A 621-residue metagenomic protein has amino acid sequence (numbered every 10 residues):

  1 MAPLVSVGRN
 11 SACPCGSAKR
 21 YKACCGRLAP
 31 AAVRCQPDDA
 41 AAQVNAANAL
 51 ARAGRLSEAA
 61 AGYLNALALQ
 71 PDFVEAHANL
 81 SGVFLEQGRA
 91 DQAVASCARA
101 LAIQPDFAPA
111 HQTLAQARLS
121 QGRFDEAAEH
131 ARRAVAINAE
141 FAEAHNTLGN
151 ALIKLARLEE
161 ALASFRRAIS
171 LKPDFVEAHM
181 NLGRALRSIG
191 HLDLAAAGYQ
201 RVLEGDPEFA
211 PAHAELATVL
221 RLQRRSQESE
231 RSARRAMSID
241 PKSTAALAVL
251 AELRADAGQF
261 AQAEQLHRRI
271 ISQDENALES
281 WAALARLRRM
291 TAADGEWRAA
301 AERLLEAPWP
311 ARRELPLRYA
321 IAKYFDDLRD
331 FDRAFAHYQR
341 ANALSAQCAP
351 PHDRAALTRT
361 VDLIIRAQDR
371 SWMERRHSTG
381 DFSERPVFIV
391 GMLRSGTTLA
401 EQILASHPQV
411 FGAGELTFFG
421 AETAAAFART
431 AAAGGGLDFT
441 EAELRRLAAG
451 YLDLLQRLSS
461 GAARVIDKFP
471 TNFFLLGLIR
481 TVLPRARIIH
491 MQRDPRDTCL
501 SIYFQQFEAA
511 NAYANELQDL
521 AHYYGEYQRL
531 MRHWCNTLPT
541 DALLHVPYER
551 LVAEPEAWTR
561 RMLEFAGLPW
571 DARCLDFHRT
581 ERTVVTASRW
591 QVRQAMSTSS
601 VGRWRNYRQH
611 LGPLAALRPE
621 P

Functional and structural regions predicted by a protein language model:
M1-A49, A53-A61, F73, L80-V83 (+1 more regions): Acidic/negatively charged segments and metal-coordination signatures
C35, L69, I103, I137 (+6 more regions): Structural marker of alpha-solenoid helical repeat scaffolds
A41-R52, E75-E86, P109-S120, E143-K154 (+5 more regions): Conserved alpha-helical positions within TPR/SEL1-like repeat arrays
A257, R269-I271, A413, F419-L444 (+1 more regions): PAPS-dependent sulfotransferase catalytic domain
D330-D332, A336-L447, V592-R593, S597: PAPS-dependent sulfotransferase catalytic core
